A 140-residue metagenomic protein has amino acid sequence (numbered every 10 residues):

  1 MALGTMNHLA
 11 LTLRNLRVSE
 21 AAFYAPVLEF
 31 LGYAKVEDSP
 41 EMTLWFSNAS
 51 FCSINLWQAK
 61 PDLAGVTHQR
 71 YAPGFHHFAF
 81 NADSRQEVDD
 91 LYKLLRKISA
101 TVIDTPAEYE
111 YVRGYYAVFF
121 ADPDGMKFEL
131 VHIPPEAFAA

Functional and structural regions predicted by a protein language model:
M1-A22, F78, P134-A140: N-terminal beta-strand motif that seeds the catalytic metal site of vicinal oxygen chelate
L3-T5, Y71-F75, V112: Short glycine-enriched loop/turn motifs at secondary-structure junctions
L9, E29-G32, F78, L94 (+1 more regions): Domain-wide signal for the mature, well-folded portions of proteins, strongly enriched in nucleus-encoded organellar
A10-I54, Q58: Core segments of cupin and vicinal oxygen chelate
L13-A21, F78-D124: Vicinal oxygen chelate
V27, L31-D38, L56, D83 (+2 more regions): Long, contiguous binding/interaction regions
F46-K97: Long, continuous compositionally biased terminal/linker segments
F46-S47, I54-N55, A117-A121, E129-L130: A short beta-strand motif that forms the metal-chelation/ATP-contact edge of phosphoryl-transfer active sites
